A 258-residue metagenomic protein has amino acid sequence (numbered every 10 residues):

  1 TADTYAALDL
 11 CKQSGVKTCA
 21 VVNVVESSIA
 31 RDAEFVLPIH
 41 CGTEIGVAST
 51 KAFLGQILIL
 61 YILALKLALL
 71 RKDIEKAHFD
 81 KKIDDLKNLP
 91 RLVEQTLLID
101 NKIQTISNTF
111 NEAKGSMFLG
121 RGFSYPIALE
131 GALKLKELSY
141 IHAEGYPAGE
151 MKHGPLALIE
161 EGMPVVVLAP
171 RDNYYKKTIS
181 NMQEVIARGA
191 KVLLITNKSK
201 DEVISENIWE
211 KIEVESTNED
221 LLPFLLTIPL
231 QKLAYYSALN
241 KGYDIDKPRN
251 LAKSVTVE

Functional and structural regions predicted by a protein language model:
T1-N88, L168-K211, L233, K241: Glycine-rich phosphate-binding loops that contact phosphosugars or nucleotide phosphates
T1-Y5, T105-I106, P126-E130, E137-L138 (+6 more regions): Extended hydrophobic-aromatic, low-complexity segments
F35-P164, A238-E258: Active-site phosphate/pyrophosphate-binding segments
T96, L168, P223: Active-site-adjacent beta-strand anchor residues
Y140, E213-S216: A signal for specific C-terminal beta-sheet/loop modules enriched in small/flexible residues with GP/PG/PP motifs
E160-R171, S216: A polyampholytic, Gly/Pro-enriched intrinsically disordered region
L193, T217-E258: Generic C-terminus detector
